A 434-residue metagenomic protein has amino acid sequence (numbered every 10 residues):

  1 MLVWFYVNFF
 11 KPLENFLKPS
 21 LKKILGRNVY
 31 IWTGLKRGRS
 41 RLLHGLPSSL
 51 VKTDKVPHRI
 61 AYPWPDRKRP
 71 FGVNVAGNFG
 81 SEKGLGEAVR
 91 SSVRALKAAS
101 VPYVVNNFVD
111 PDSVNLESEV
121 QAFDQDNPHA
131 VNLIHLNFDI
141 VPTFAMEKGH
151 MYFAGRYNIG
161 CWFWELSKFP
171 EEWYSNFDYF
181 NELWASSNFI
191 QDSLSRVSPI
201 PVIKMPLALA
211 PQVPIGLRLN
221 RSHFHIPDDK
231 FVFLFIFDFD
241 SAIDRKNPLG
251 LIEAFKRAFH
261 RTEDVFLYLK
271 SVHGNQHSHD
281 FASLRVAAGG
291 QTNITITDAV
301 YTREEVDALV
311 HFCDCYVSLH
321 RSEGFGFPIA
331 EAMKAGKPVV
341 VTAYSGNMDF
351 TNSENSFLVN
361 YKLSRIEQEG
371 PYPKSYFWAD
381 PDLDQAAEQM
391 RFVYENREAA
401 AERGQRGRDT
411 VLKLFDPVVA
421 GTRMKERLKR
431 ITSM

Functional and structural regions predicted by a protein language model:
L2-V131, L136: N-terminal pre-catalytic "stem/leader" segment of glycosyltransferase-like enzymes
K55-Y62, N74-A76, V104-S193, E304-E305: Extended catalytic core of nucleotide-activated donor transferases of GT-like folds
N74, P227-K246, I252-K256, L267-L269: Conserved donor-binding/catalytic core segment of Leloir-type glycosyltransferases
H279-D307: Nucleotide-activated donor-binding/catalytic signature segment of Leloir-type glycosyltransferases, i.e., the conserved
R321: Aromatic "clamp/platform" in nucleotide-sugar-dependent glycosyltransferases that forms part of the donor/acceptor
P338-V341, F357-V359: Short hydrophobic beta-strand element within catalytic cores of glycosyltransferases and related nucleotide-activated
M348-F392: Change "using UDP/GDP/dTDP sugars" to "using nucleotide sugars
Q385-E388, F392, A399-K413, R430: A short, well-ordered alpha-helix in the C-terminal region of glycosyltransferases
